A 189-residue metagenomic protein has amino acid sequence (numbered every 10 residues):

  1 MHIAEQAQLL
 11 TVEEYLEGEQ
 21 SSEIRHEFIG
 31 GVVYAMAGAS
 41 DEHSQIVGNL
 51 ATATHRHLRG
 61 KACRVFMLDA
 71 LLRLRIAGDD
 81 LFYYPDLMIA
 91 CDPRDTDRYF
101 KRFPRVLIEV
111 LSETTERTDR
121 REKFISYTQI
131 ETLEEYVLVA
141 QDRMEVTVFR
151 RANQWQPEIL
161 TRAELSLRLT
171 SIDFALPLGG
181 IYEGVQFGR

Functional and structural regions predicted by a protein language model:
M1-R189: Gly/Pro/Ser/Thr-rich low-complexity, intrinsically disordered segments predominantly at protein N-termini
